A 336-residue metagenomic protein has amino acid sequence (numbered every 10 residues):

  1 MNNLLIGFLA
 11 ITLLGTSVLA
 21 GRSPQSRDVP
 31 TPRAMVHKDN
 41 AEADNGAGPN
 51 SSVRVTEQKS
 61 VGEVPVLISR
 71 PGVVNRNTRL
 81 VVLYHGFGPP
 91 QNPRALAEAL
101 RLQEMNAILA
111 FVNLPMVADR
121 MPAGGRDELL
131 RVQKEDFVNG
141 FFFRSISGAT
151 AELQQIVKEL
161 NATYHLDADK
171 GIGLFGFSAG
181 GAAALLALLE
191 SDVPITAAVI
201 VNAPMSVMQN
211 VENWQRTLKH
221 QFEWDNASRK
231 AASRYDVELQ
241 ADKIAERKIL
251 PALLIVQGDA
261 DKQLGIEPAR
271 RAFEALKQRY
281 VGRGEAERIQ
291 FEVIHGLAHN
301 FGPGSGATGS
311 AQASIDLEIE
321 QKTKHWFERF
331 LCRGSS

Functional and structural regions predicted by a protein language model:
R27-R76: N-terminal cap/lid segment of alpha/beta-hydrolase-fold proteins
L67-M105, F111-G124: Short, surface-exposed "cap/lid" segments of acyl-processing enzymes
H85, F175-S178, G258: Conserved alpha/beta-hydrolase "nucleophile elbow" surrounding the catalytic nucleophile
F87, D259-D261, L297-A298: Acidic beta-to-alpha connecting loop that harbors the catalytic carboxylate
L130-Y164: Alpha/beta-hydrolase active-site loop
Q155-R216: Primarily recognizes the serine-hydrolase "nucleophile elbow" in alpha/beta-hydrolase and SGNH/GDSL folds
M208-G284: The feature captures the conserved acid-bearing segment of alpha/beta-hydrolase catalytic domains
R279-S336: C-terminal catalytic histidine-bearing segment of alpha/beta-hydrolase fold enzymes
